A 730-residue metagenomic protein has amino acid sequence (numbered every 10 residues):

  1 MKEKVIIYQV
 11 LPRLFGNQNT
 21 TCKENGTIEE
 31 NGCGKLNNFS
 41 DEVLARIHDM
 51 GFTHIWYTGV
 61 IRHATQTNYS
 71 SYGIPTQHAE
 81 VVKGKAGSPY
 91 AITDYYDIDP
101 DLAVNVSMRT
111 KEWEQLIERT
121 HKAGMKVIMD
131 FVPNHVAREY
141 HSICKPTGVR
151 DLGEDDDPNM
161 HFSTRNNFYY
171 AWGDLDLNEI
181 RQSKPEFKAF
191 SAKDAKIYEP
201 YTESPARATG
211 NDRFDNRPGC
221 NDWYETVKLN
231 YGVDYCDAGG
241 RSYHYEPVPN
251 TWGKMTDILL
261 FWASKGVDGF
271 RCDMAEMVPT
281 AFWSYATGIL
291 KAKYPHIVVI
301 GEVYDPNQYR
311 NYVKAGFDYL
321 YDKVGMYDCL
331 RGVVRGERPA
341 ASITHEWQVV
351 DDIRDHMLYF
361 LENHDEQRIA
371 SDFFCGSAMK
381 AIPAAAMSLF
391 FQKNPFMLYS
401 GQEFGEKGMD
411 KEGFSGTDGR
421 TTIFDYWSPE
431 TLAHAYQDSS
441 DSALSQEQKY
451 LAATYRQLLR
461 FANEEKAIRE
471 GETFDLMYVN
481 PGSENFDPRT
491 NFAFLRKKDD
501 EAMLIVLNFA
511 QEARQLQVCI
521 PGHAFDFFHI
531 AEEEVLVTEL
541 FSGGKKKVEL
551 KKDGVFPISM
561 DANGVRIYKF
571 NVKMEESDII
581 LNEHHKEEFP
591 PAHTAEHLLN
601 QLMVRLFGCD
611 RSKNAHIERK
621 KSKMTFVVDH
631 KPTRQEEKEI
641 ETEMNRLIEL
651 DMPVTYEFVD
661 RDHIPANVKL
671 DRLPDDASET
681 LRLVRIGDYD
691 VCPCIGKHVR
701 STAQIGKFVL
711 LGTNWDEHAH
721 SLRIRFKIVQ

Functional and structural regions predicted by a protein language model:
M1-M129, N134-N166, A171-E199, P218-W223 (+2 more regions): N-terminal structural segment of carbohydrate-active enzymes
I6-Y8, I55-Y57, V127-M129, F270 (+3 more regions): Hydrophobic faces of well-ordered beta-strands that scaffold small-molecule active sites in alpha/beta enzyme cores
R13, N17-N37, P89-T110, E225-T251 (+4 more regions): The substrate-binding groove and active-site-proximal loops of carbohydrate-active enzymes, especially glycoside
Q18, T27, T65, E80-V81 (+4 more regions): Loop/helix patches that line or flank the sugar-binding groove of alpha-linked glycan CAZymes
T147-R150, N159, T164-F187, D257-A263 (+7 more regions): Active-site-proximal helices and loops of the catalytic beta/alpha 8
K184-P249, L260: Long, low-complexity, polar/charged, intrinsically disordered or flexibly structured peripheral segments
A510-E575: C-terminal beta-sandwich/jelly-roll accessory domains of carbohydrate-active enzymes
M574-Q730: Active-/binding-site microenvironments in catalytic and ligand-binding cores
